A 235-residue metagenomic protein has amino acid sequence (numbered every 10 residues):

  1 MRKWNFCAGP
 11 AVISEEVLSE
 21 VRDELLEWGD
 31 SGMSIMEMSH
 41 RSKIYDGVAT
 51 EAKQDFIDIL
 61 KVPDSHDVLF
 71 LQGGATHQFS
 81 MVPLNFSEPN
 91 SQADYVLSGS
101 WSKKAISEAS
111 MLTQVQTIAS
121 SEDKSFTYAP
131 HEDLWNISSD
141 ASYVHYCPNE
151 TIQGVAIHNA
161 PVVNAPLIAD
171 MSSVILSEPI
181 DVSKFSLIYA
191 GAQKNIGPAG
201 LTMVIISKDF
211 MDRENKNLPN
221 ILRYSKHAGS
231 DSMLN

Functional and structural regions predicted by a protein language model:
R2-K53: A glycine-/small-polar-enriched, mobile loop at the entrance of the PLP active site in fold-type I
S14, A192-N235: Active-site C-terminal subdomain of aminotransferase-like
M33-Q78, N85, S100, E108: Conserved N-terminal alpha-helix of the aminotransferase class I/II PLP-enzyme fold
S87-K103: Conserved PLP-anchoring active-site segment centered on the Schiff-base-forming lysine
A109, S120-I175: Active-site phosphate-binding strand-loop segment of PLP-dependent enzymes
T127-P130, G154-A160, S177-S183, A199-T202 (+1 more regions): A short secondary-structure junction signal
I168, V182-Q193, T202: Conserved active-site segment immediately N-terminal to the catalytic lysine that forms the internal aldimine
